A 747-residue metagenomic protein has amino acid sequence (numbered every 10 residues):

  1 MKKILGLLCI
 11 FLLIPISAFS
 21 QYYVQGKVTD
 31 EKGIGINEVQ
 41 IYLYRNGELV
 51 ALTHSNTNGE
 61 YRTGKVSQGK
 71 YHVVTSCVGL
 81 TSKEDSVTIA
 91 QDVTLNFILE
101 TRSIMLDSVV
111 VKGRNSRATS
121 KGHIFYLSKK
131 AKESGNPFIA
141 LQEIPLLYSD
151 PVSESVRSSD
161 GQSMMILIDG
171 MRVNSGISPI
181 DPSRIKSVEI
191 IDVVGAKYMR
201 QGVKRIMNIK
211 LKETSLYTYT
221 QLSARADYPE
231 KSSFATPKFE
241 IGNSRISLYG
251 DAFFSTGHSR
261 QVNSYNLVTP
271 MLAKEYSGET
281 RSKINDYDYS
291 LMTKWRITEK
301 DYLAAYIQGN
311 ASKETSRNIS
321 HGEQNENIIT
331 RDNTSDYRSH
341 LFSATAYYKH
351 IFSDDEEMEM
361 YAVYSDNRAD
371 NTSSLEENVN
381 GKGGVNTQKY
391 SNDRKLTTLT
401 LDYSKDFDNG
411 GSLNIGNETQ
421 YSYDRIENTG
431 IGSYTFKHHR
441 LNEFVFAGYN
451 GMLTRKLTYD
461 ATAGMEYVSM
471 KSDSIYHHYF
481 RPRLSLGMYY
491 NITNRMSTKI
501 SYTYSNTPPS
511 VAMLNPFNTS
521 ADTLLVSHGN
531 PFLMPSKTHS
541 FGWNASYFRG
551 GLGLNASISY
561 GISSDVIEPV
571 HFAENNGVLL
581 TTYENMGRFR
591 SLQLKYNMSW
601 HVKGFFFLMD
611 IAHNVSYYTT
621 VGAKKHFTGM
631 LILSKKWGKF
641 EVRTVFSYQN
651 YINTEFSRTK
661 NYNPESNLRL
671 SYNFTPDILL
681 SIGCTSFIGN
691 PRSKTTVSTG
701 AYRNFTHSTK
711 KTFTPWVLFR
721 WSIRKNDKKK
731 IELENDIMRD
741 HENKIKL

Functional and structural regions predicted by a protein language model:
Y42, S76-L80, D92-K130, P151 (+1 more regions): Short, acidic, small-residue-rich periplasmic hinge/interaction motif at the N-terminus of Gram-negative outer-membrane
Y44-E48, K70-D85: A short, solvent-exposed loop/turn motif at the edges and junctions of modular extracellular/periplasmic domains
N46-E60: Short, acidic Ser/Thr/Gly-rich low-complexity loop/linker segments typical of extracellular and cell-surface proteins
T94-I98, P137-A140, S155-R157, S175-G176 (+3 more regions): N-terminal periplasmic accessory domains that precede and gate Gram-negative outer-membrane beta-barrel machines
S149-V193: Periplasmic plug
R200-M207, T214-V262, I284-Y287: Outer-membrane beta-barrel translocator/receptor signature
I246, D286-E314, T334-I475, Y479-S485 (+5 more regions): Face-selective signature of the C-terminal outer-membrane beta-barrel domain
M496, N506-N555, I562-S564, T581-L592 (+1 more regions): Outer-membrane beta-barrel signature, preferentially recognizing the C-terminal barrel domain of Gram-negative
